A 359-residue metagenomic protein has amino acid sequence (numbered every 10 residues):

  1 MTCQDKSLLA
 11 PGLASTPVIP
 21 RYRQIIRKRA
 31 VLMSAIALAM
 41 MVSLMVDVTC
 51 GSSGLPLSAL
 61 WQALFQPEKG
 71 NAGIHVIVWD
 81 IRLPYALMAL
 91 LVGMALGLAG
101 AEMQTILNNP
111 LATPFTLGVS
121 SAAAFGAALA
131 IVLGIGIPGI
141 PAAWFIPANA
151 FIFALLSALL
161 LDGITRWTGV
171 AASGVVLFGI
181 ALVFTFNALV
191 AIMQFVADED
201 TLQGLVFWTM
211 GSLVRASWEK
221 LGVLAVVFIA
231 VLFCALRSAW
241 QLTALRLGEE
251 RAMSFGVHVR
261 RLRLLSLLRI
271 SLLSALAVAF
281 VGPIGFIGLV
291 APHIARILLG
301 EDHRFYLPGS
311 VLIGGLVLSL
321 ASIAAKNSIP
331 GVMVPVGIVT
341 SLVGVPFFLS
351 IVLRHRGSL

Functional and structural regions predicted by a protein language model:
T2-L359: Alpha-helical transmembrane segments in inner-membrane proteins
